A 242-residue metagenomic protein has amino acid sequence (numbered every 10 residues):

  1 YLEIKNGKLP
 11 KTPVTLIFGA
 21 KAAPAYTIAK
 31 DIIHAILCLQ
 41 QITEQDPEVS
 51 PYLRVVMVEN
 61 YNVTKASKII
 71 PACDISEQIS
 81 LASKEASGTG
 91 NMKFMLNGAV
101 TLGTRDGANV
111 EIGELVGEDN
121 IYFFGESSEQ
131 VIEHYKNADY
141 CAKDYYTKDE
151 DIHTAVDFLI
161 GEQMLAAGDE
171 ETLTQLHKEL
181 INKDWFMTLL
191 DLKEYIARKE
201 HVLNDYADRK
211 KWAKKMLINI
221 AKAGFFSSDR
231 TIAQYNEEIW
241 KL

Functional and structural regions predicted by a protein language model:
Y1-A66, L81: Long, K/E/R/D-enriched contiguous segments that form extended
V14-L16, S76, T101: Hydrophobic beta-strand segments of well-ordered beta-sheets in folded domains
I17-A20, D74, S128-E129: C-terminal, helix-dominated tail/subdomain
P71-A72, I79-M216, I220-F225, R230 (+1 more regions): Catalytic binding pocket for nucleotide-activated donors in carbohydrate/polymer assembly enzymes
